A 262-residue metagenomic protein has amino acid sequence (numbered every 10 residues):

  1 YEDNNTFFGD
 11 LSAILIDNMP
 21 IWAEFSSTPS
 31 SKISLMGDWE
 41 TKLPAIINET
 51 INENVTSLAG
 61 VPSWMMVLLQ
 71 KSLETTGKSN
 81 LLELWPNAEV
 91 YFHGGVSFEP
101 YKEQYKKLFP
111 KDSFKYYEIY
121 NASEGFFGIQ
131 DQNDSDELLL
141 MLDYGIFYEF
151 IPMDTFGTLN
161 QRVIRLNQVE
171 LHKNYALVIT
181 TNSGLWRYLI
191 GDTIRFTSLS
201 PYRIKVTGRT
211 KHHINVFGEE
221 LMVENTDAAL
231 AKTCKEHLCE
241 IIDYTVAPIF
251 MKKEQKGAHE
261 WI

Functional and structural regions predicted by a protein language model:
Y1-I164, E240-P248: Active-site phosphate/ATP/adenylate-binding loop shared across adenylate-forming ligases
L58, N160, Q168-I262: AMP-binding/adenylate-forming catalytic core of the ANL superfamily
